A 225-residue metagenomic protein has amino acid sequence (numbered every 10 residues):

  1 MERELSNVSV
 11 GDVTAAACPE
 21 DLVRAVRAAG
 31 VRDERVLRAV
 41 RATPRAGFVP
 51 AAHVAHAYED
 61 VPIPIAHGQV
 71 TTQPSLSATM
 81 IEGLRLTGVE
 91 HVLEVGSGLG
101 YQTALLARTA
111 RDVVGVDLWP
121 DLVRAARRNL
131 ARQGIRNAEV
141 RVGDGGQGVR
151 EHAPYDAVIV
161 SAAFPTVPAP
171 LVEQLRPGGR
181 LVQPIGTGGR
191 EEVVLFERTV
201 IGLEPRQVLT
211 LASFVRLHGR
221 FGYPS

Functional and structural regions predicted by a protein language model:
E2-V95, Y101-L105, T109, L122-R136 (+1 more regions): Class I SAM-dependent transferase core
R85-P205: Conserved nucleotide-cofactor-binding alpha/beta core module
